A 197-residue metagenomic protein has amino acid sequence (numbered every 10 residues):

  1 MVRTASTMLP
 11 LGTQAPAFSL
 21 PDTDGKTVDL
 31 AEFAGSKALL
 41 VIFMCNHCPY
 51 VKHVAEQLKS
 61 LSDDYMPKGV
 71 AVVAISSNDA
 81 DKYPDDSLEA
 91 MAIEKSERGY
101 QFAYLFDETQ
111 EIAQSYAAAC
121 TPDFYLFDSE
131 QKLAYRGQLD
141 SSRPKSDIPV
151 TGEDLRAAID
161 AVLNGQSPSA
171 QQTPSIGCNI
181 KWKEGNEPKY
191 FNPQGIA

Functional and structural regions predicted by a protein language model:
M1-Q172, N186-A197: Chalcogenol-based redox active-site neighborhoods
P174-N186: A short, charged, Gly/Pro-tolerant segment at domain boundaries
